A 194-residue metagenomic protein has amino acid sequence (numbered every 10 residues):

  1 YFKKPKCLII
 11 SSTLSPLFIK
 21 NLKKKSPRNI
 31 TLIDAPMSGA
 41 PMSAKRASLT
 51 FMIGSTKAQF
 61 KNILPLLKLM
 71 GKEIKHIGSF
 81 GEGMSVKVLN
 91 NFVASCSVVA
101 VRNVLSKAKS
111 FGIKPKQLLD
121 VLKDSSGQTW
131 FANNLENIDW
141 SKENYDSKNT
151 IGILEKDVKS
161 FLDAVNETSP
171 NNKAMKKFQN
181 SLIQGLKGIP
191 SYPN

Functional and structural regions predicted by a protein language model:
Y1-K4: Short, conserved loop/helix-junction motifs that constitute active-site signature segments in enzyme catalytic cores
I10-N91: Rossmann-fold dinucleotide-binding core
P41-M42, F80, M84, K114-L118 (+3 more regions): Amphipathic alpha-helical hairpins
A47-G54, K75, S79-F111, K123-N134 (+1 more regions): Active-site-proximal catalytic alpha-helix in oxidoreductases
K116-D124, K176-N180: Beta-strand segments within the central parallel beta-sheet cores of soluble alpha/beta enzyme folds
W130-N194: Interdomain hinge/lid region at the active-site interface of Rossmann-like NAD(P)-dependent oxidoreductases
